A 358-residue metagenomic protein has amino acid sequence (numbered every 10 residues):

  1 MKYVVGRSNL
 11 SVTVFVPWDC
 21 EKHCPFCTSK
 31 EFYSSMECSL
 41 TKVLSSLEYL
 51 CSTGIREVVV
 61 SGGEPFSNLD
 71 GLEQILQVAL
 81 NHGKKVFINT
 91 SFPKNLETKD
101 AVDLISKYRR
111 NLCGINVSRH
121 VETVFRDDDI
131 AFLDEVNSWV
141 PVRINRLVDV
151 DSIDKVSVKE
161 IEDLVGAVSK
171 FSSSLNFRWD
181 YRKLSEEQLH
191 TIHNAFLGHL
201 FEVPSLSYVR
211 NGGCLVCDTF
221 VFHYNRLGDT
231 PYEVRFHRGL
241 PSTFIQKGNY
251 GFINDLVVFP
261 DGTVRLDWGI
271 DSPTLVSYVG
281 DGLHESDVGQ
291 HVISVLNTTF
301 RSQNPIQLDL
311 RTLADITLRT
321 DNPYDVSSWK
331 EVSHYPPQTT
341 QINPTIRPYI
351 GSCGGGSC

Functional and structural regions predicted by a protein language model:
M1-K42: Canonical Radical SAM [4Fe-4S] cluster-binding loop centered on the CxxxCxxC motif and its immediate flanking residues
S11, T28-L40, G54-N68, H82-E97 (+3 more regions): Core AdoMet radical
C20, C24-C27, C214, C353 (+1 more regions): Disulfide-bonded cysteines in secreted/extracellular proteins and peptides
S39-L47, E97-I105, K155-V165: Short, acidic/polar
Y49-S52, V102-R110, A131-W139, A167-S169: Acidic (Asp/Glu)-rich catalytic clusters
L72-F87, D134-N137, G213: Alpha-helix-loop-beta-strand connector modules within alpha/beta enzyme cores
H120-Y250, L256, P260-D261, G269 (+1 more regions): Radical SAM enzyme [4Fe-4S]-AdoMet core and its adjacent flexible, acidic and glycine-rich loops/tails across
T243-C358: Flexible mid-to-C-terminal extensions adjoining Fe-S/redox cofactors in radical SAM and related proteins
